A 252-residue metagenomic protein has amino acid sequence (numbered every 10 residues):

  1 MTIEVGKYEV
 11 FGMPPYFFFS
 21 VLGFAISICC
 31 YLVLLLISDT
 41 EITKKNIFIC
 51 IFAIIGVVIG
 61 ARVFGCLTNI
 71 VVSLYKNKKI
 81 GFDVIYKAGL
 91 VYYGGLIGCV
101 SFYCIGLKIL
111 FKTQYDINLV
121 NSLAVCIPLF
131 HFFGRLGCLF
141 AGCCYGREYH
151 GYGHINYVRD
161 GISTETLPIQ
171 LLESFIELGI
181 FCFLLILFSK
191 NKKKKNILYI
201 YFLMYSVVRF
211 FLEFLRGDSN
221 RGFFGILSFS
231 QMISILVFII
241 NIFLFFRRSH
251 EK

Functional and structural regions predicted by a protein language model:
M1-K252: A feature for loop-to-transmembrane-helix boundaries and adjacent hydrophobic helices in multi-pass integral membrane
